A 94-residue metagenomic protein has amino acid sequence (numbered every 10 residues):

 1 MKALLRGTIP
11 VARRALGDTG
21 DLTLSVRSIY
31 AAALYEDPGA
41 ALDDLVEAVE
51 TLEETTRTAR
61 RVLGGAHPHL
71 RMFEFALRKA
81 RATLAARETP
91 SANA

Functional and structural regions predicted by a protein language model:
M1-A94: Intrinsic-disorder-linked linear interaction elements in eukaryotic regulatory proteins
